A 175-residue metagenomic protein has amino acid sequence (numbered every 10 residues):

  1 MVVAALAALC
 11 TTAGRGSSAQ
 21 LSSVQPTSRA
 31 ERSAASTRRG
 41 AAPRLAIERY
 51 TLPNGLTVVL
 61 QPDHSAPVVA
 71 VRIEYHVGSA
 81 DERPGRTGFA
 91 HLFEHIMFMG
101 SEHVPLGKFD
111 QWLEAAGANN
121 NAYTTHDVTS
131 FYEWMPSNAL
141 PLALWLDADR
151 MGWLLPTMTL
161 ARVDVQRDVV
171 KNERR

Functional and structural regions predicted by a protein language model:
M1-T12: Bacterial N-terminal signal peptides
A5-A7, A46, V69, D164: Hydrophobic alpha-helical context, especially transmembrane and signal-peptide helices
A7-A8, S23, S33, H91: Compositionally biased, low-complexity segments enriched in small residues
C10-T12, S36, T51, E74 (+2 more regions): Compositionally biased, low-complexity repeat tracts
T11, Q25-S28, A34-A35, G40 (+3 more regions): General helical secondary-structure elements
G14-G16: Residue-identity detector for glycine
A19-S79, P105-A139: Non-catalytic beta-strand/loop surface segments
Y75-A90, H95-R175: Active-site-adjacent, His/Asp/Glu-enriched structural segments that form or flank metal-binding and acid/base networks
